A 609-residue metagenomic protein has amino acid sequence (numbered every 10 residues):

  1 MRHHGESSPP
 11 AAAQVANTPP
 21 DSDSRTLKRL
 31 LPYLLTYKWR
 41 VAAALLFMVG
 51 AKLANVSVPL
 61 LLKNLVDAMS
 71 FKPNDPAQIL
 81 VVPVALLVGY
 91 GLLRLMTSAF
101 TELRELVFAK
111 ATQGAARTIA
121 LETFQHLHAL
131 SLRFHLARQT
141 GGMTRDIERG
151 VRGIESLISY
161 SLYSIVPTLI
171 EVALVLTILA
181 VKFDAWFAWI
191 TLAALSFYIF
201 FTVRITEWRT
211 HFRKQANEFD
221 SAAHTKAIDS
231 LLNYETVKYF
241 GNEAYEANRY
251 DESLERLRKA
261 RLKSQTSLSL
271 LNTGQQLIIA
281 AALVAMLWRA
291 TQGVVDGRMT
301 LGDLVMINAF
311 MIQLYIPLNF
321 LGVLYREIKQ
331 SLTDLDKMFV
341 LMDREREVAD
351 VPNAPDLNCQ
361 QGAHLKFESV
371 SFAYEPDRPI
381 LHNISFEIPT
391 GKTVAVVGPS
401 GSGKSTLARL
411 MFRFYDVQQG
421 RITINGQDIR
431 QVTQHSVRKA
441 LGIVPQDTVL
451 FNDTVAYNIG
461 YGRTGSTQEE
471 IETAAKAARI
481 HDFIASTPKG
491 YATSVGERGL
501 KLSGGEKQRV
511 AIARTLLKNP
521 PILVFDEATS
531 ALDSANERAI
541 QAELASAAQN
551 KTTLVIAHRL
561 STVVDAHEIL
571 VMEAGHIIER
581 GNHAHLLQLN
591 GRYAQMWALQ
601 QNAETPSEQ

Functional and structural regions predicted by a protein language model:
V15-N17, T26, L34, V66 (+4 more regions): Juxtamembrane loop-to-helix connectors within ABC transporter transmembrane domains
K28-L31, W39-N64, L86, Y90 (+6 more regions): Alpha-helical segments in transporter systems
R40-G50, Y163-R213, W288-M299: Transmembrane helices of ABC transporter permease
V41-F100, A180-A188, V284, W288 (+1 more regions): Transmembrane helix-loop-helix hairpins at lipid-water interfaces of multipass membrane proteins, especially the type-1
L86-T97, T101, A194-I199, L268-A282 (+2 more regions): Hydrophobic alpha-helical segments in the permease module
A129-L136, R149-I158, L162, V166 (+6 more regions): An intracellular "coupling" helix at the cytosolic face of ABC transporter transmembrane type-1 domains
F219, N242, T266, L314-D343: Cytosolic ends of transmembrane helices, especially the final helix of ABC transmembrane type-1 domains
N358-Q609: ABC-type nucleotide-binding domain
